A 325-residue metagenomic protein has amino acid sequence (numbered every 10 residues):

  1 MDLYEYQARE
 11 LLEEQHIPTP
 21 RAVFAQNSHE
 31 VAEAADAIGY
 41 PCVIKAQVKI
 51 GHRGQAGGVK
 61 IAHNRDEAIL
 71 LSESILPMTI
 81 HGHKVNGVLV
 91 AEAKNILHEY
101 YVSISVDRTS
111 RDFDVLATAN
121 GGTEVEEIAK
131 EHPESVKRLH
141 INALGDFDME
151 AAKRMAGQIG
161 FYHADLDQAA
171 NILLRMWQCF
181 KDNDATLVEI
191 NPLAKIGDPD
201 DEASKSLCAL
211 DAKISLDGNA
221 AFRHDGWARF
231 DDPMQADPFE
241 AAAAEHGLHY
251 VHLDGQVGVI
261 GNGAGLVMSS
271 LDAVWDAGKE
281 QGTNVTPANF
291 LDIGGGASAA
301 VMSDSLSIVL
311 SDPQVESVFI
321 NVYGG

Functional and structural regions predicted by a protein language model:
M1-I190, A194-I320: ATP-dependent carboxylate/acyl-activation modules
V322-G325: Glycine-rich beta-strand-to-loop/alpha-helix junction loops that act as flexible
